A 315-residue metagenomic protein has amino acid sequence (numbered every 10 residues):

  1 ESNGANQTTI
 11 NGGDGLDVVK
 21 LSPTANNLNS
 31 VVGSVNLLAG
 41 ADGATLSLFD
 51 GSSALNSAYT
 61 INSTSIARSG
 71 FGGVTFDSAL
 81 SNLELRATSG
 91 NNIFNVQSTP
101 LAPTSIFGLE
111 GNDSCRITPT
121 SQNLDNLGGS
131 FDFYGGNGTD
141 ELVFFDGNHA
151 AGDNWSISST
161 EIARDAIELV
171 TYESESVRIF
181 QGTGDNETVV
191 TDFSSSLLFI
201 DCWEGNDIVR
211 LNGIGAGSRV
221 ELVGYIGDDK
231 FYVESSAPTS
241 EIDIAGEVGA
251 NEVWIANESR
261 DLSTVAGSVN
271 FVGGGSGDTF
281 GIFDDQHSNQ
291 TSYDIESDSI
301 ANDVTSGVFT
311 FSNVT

Functional and structural regions predicted by a protein language model:
E1-T315: Acidic, glycine-rich low-complexity segments
